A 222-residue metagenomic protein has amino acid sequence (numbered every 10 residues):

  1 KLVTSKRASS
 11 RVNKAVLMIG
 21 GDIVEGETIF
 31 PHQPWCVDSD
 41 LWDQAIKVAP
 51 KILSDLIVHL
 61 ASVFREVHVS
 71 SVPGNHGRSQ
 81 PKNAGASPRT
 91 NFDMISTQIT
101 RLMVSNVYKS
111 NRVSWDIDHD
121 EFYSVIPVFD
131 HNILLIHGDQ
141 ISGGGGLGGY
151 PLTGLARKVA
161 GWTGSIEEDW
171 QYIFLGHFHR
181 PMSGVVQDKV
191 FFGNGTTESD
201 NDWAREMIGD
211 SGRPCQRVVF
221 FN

Functional and structural regions predicted by a protein language model:
K1-L102: Core catalytic region of metal-dependent phosphoesterases/phosphodiesterases, especially metallo-beta-lactamase-like
A61, T90-E121, F129-N222: Conserved beta-sheet core of the metallophosphoesterase superfamily
E66-N75, V113-S124: Acidic carboxylate-rich catalytic motifs and surrounding loops in phosphoryl-/glycosyl-chemistry enzymes
Q80-K82, Y123-F129: Short, solvent-exposed polar/charged micro-motifs at secondary-structure junctions
